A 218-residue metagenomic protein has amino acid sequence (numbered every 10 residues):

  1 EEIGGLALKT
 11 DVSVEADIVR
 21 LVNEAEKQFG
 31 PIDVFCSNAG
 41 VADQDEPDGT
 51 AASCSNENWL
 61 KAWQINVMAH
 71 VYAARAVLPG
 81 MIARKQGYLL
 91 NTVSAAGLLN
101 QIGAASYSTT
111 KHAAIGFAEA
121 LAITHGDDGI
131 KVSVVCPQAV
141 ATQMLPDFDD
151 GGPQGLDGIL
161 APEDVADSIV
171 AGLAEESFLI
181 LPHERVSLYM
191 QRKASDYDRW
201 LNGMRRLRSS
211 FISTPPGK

Functional and structural regions predicted by a protein language model:
I3-L6, E24-F35, D43: A glycine-rich helix->loop->beta "capping" turn within Rossmann-like NAD(P)(H)-dependent oxidoreductase domains
T10-L21, N56: The beta1-alpha1 cofactor-binding region of Rossmann-like NAD(H)/NADP(H)-dependent oxidoreductases
E46-A51, S55-L60: Substrate-binding pocket helix/loop in short-chain dehydrogenase/reductase
A74, T110: Active-site helix of classical SDR
S94: Residue(s) in the substrate-gating loop at a strand-loop-helix junction that position the organic substrate next
L99, A120-K131: Active-site-adjacent segment of SDR/Rossmann-fold oxidoreductases
G151-G152, L156-K218: C-terminal tail/cap regions
